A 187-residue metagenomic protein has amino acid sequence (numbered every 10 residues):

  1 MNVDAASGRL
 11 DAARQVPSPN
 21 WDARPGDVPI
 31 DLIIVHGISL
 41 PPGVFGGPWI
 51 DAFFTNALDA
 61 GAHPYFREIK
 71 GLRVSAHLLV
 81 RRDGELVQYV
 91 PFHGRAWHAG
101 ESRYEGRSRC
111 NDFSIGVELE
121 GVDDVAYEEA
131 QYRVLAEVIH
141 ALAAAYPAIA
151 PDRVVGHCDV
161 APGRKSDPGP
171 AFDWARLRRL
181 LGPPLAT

Functional and structural regions predicted by a protein language model:
M1-S108: N-terminal catalytic cores of peptidoglycan-degrading enzymes
N2-D11, S108, F113, V122-T187: Basic/polar, cationic surfaces and motifs that engage anionic cell-wall and phosphate/carboxylate ligands
V35, V117, L135: Conserved, mostly hydrophobic/aromatic
G37-I38, L119, C158: Residues immediately flanking
D59, R67, H98, G116 (+2 more regions): Generic alpha-helix detector with strongest preference for long hydrophobic helices that associate with membranes
L79, G116-E118: Conserved beta-strand segments that form the floor/walls of ligand-binding pockets within enzyme and binding domains
R103, L119-D123: Metal-dependent polysaccharide deacetylase catalytic core of the NodB/CE4 family, i.e., the active-site-bearing domain
